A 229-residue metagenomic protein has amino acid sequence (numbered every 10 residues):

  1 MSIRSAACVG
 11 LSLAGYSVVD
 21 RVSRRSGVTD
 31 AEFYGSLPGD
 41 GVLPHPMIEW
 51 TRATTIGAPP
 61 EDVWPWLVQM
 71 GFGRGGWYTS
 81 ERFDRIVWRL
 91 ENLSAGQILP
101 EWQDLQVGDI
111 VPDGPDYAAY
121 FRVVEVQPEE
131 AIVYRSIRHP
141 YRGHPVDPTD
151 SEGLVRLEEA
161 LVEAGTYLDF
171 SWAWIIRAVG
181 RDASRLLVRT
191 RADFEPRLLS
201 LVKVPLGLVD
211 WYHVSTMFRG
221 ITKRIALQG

Functional and structural regions predicted by a protein language model:
M1-A6: Membrane-penetrating hydrophobic segments
A7-I110, G220, G229: Hydrophobic ligand-binding cavity/cleft-lining segments
E32-F33, S136-K223, L227: Beta-strand/loop substructures that line and gate deep hydrophobic ligand-binding cavities in soluble
L43-H45, V111-G114, V162-Y167: Short Gly/Pro-enriched turn/cap motifs at secondary-structure boundaries
E49-T51, A118-A119, Y167-A173: Short, surface-exposed coil-to-beta transition loops
P59, P128-E129, V179-D182: Short strand-connecting beta-turns/loops that link adjacent beta-strands
D104-D109, V126-Y134, R156-L157: Short, hydrophobic/aromatic-rich segments at coil-to-beta transitions
